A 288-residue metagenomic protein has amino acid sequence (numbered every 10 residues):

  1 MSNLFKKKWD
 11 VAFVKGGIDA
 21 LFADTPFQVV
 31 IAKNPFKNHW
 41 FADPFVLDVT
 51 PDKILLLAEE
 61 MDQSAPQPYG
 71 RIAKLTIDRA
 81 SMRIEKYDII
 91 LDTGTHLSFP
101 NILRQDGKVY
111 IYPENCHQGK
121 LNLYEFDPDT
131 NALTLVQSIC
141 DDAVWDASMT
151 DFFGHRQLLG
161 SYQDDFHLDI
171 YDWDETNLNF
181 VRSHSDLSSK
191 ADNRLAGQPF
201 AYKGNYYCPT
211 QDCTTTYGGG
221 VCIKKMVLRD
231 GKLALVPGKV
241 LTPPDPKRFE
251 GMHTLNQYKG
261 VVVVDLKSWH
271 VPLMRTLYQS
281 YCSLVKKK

Functional and structural regions predicted by a protein language model:
M1-K288: Carbohydrate-active catalytic/glycan-binding domains of CAZyme proteins, especially the secreted or lumenal ectodomains
